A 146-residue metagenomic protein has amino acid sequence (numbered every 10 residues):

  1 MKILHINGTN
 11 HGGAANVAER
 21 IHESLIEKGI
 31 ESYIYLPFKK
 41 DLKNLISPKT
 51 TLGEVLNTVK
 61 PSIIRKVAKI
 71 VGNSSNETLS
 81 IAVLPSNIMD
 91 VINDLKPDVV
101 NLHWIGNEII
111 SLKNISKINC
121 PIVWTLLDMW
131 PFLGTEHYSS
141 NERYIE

Functional and structural regions predicted by a protein language model:
M1-P48, L95, K117-P121: N-terminal subdomain of nucleotide-sugar transferases
G12-G13, D41-N44, E108-S111, W130-N141: Short catalytic/ligand-binding loop motif for oxyanion handling, primarily in non-cytosolic enzymes, centered on
K40-K43, L52-V59: A short acidic, often aromatic-flanked loop/helix-cap motif at beta-alpha or helix-coil junctions that lines enzyme
T50, T58-S75, W124-E146: Acceptor-binding helix/loop patch of EC 2.4 sugar-transfer enzymes, predominantly nucleotide-sugar-dependent
E77-I88: Glycine-rich, highly charged phosphate/nucleotide-binding loops
M89-I109, P121-L127: Short N-terminal targeting/anchoring amphipathic segment
I110-I118: C-terminal/domain-terminus segments
